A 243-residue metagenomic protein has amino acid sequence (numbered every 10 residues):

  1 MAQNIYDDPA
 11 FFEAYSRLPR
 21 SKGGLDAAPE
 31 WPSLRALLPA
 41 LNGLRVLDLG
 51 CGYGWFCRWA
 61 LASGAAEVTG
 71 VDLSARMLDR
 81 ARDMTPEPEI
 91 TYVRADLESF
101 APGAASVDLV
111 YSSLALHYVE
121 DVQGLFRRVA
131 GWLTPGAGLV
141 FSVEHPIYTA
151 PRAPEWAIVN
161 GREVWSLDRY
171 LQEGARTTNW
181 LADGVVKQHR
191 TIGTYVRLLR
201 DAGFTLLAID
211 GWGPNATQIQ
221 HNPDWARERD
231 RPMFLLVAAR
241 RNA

Functional and structural regions predicted by a protein language model:
M1-L41, W55, W59, R80: Conserved class I S-adenosyl-L-methionine
L47-L49, Y53-F100: Class I SAM-dependent methyltransferase SAM/SAH-binding core
P102-L109: A short acidic, Gly/Pro-enriched loop at the edge of an enzyme's catalytic core that lines a small-molecule cofactor
Q123-G138: A short glycine-rich, Lys/Arg-flanked "PGG" loop and its adjoining helix->strand segment in the class I
L139-G174: Conserved class I S-adenosyl-L-methionine
V143, I147-T149, W180-G193: Acceptor-substrate binding/catalytic loop of class I
A175, V186-I209: Short alpha-helix
L198-A243: C-terminal lobe and adjacent flexible extensions of AdoMet/dcAdoMet transferase-like proteins
